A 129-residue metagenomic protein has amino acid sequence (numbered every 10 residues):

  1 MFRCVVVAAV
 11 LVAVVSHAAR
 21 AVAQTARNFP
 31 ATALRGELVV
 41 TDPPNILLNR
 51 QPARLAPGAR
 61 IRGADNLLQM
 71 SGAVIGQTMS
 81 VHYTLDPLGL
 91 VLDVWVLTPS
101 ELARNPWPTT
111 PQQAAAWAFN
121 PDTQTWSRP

Functional and structural regions predicted by a protein language model:
F2-V5, L11, S16-L47, N66-P129: Short, flexible, surface-exposed loop segments at domain boundaries
N49-Q51: Short strand-turn-strand beta-turns centered on an Asx-Gly dipeptide
A53-Q69: Beta-strand/loop nucleic-acid-binding surfaces
